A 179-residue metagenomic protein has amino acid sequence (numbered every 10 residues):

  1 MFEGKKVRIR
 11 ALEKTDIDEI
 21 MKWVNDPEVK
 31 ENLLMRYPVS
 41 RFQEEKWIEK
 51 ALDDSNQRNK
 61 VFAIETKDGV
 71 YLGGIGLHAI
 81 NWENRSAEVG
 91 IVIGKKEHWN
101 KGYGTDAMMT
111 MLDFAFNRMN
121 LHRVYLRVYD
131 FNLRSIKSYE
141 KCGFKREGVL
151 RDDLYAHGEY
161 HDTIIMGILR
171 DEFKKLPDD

Functional and structural regions predicted by a protein language model:
M1-K46, E172-D179: A short, well-structured alpha-helix characteristic of acyl/acetyltransferase catalytic modules
R41-E97, L169-D171: Acetyl-CoA-dependent GNAT
V70-G73, R134, Y160: Glycine-rich acetyl-CoA-binding "A-motif" of GNAT/NAT acetyltransferases
N100-F114, I136-K141: Conserved acetyl-CoA-binding loop-helix of GNAT-fold acetyltransferases
N117-R127: Conserved GNAT acetyl-CoA-binding A-motif
Y125-V128, K145-D162: Conserved catalytic-core motifs of GNAT/GCN5-like acyltransferases
Y139, F144, M166: Conserved active-site tyrosine of GNAT-family acetyltransferases
E159-D179: Terminal substrate-recognition subdomain of acyl/acetyltransferases
